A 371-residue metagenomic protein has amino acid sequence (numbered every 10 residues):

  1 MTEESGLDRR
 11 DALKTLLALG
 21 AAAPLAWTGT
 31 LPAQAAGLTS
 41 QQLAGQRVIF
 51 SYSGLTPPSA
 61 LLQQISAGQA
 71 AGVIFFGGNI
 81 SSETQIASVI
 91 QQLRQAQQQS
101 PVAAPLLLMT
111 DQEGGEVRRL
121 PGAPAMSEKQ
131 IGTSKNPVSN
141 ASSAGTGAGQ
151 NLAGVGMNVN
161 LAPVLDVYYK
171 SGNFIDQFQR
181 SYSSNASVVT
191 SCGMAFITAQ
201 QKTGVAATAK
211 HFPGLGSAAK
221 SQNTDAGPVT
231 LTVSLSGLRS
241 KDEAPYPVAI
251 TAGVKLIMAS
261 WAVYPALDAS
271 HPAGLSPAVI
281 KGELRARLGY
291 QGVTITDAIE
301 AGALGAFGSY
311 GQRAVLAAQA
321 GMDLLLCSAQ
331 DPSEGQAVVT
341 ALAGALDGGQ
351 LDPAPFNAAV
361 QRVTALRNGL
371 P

Functional and structural regions predicted by a protein language model:
M1-L7, A18-Q34: N-terminal secretory signal peptides
Q34-R119: N-terminal hydrophobic targeting/anchoring segments and the immediately downstream early-domain regions of hydrolases
V48-F50, A71-I74, L108-T110, N160-L161 (+3 more regions): Hydrophobic faces of well-ordered beta-strands that scaffold small-molecule active sites in alpha/beta enzyme cores
P57-A60, S81-V102, V188-L351: Second-shell residues forming the walls of enzyme active-site clefts
V73, L152, V363: Conserved, mostly hydrophobic/aromatic
Q97-P124, G145-Y168, V189-G214: Glycine-rich, aromatic-flanked loop segments that form ligand/cofactor-binding clefts across common enzyme folds
N136-G147: Glycine-rich anion/phosphate-binding loops
A341-G344, G348-P371: Mid-to-C-terminal alpha-helical segments outside catalytic/metal-binding sites
